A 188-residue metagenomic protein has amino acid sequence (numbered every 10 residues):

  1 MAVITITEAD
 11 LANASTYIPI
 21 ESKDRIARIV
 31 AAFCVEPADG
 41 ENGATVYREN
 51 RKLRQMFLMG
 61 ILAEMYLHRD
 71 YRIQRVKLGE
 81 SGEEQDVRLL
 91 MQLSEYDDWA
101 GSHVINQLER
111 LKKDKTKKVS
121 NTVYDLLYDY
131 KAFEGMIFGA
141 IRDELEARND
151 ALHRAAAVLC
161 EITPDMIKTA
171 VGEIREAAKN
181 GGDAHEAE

Functional and structural regions predicted by a protein language model:
A2, T7-F33: Leu/Val/Ala/Ile-rich N-terminal alpha-helices, chiefly Sec-type signal peptides and the beginnings
K23-E188: Short, surface-exposed, charged amphipathic helix/loop patches that serve as local interaction elements
